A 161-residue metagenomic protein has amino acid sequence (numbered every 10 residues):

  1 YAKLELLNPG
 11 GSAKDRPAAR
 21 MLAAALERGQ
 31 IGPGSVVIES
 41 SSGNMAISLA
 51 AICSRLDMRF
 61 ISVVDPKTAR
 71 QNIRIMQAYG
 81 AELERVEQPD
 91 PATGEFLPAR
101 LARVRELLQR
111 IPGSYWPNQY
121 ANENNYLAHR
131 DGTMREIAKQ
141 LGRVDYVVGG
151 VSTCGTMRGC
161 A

Functional and structural regions predicted by a protein language model:
Y1-A161: PLP-dependent amino-acid enzyme catalytic core
